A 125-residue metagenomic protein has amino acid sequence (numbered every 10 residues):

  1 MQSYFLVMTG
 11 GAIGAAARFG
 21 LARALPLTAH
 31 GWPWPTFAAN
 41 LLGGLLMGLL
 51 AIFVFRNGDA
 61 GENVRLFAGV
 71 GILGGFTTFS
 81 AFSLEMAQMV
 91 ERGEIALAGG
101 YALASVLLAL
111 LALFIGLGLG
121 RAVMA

Functional and structural regions predicted by a protein language model:
M1-A125: Membrane-interface helix-loop junctions in multi-pass transporters/channels
